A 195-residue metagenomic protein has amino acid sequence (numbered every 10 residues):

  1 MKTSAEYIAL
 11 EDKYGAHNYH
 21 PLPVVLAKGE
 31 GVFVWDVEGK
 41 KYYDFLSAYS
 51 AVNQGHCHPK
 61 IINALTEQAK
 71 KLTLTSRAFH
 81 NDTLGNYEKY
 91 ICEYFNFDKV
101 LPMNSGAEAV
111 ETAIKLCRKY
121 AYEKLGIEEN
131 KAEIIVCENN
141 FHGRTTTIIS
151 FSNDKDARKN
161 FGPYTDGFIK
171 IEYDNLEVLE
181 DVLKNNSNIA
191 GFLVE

Functional and structural regions predicted by a protein language model:
M1-E30, A78: Active-site-adjacent loop/helix segments that line or gate small-molecule/cofactor pockets in enzymes
A5, K28, G55, P59 (+6 more regions): Electropositive phosphate-/nucleotide-binding environments in soluble metabolic enzymes
K13, K41-I127: Glycine-rich loop-to-alpha-helix module at the N-terminal edge of alpha/beta enzyme cores
V24-L46: Active-site and channel-lining beta-strand-loop segments that bind or position nucleotide-derived/phosphorylated
W35-D36, Q54-G55, S150-F151: Short beta-strand-to-turn element immediately C-terminal to the catalytic PLP-Schiff-base lysine in fold type I
K89-G191: PLP-dependent aspartate aminotransferase-fold enzymes
E195: Conserved PLP phosphate-binding loop immediately N-terminal to the Schiff-base lysine helix in PLP-dependent enzymes
